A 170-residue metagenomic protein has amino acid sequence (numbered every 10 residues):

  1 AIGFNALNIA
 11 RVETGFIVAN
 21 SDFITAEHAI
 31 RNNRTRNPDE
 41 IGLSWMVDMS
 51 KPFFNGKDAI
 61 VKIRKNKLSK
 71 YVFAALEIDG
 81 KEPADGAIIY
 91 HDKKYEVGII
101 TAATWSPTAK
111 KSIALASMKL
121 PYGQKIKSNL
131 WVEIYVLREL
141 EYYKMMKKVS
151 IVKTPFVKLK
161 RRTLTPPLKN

Functional and structural regions predicted by a protein language model:
A1-N170: Conserved, structured C-terminal
